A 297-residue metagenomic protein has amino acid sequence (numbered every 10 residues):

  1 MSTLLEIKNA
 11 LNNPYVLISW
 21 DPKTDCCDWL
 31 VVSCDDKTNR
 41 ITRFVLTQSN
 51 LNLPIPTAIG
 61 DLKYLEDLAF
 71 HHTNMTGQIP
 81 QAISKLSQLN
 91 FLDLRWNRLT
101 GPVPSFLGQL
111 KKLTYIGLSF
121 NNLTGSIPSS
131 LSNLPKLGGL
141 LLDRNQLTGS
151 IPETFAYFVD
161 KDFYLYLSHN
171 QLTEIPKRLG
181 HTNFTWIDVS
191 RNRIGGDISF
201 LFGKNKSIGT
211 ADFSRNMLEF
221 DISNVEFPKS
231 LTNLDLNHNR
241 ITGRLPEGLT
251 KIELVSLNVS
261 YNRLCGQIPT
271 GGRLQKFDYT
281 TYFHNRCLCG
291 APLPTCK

Functional and structural regions predicted by a protein language model:
M1-V31: Surface-exposed cap/linker segments adjacent to membranes
K37-Q78, A82: LRR N-terminal entry segment and analogous cap-like coil->beta motifs
T38, G60-L65, S84-L89, G108-L113 (+7 more regions): Leucine-rich repeat
S49, T73, L94-N97, L118-N121 (+7 more regions): Consensus "Asn ladder" position of solenoid repeat domains
I55-T57, I79-Q81, V103-S105, T124-S129 (+7 more regions): The feature encodes a structural signal of leucine-rich repeats
H71-S119: Right-handed parallel beta-helix
R98-L201: Solenoidal tandem-repeat scaffolds enriched in leucines and small polar residues
E247-K297: Leucine-rich solenoid repeat scaffolds
